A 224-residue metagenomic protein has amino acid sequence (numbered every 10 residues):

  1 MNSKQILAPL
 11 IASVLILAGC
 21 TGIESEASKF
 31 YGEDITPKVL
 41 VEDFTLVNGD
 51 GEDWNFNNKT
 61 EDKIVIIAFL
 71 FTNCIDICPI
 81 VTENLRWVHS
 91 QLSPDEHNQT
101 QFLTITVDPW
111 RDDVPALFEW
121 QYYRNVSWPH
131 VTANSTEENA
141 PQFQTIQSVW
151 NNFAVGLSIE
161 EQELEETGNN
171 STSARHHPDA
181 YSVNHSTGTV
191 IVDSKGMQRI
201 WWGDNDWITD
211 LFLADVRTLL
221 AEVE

Functional and structural regions predicted by a protein language model:
M1-E26: Secretory targeting signatures
S25-N58: N-terminal "domain-start" segment that seeds a small globular fold
V41-E42, I64-V65, S186-G188: Short loop/turn microsegments at loop-to-beta-strand junctions
W54-L85: Short active-site neighborhood of thiol/selenol oxidoreductases, capturing the structured segment around
N58, N98, N125, N134 (+2 more regions): N-linked glycosylation sites
T82-V149: Structural microenvironment flanking redox-active thiols in thiol-disulfide oxidoreductases
N139-R217: Thiol/disulfide oxidoreductase modules built on the thioredoxin-like
